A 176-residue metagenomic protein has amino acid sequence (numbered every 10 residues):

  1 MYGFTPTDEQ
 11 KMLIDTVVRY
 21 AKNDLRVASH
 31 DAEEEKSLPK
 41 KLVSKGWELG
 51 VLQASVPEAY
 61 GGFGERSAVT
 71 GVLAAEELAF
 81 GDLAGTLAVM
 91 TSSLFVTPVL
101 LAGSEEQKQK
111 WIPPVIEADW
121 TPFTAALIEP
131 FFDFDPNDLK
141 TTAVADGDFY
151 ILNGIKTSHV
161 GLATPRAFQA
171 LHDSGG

Functional and structural regions predicted by a protein language model:
M1-L87, K110, P114, A145-D146: Amphipathic, small/basic residue-rich leader segments at the start of a protein or domain
A59, L127-F132, T157-S158: Short, solvent-exposed loop/turn elements at beta->coil junctions and helix N-caps that rim active or binding pockets
E65-R66, D135-N137, L162-R166: Short glycine/proline-enriched turns and hinge-like loops at secondary-structure junctions
L83-E106, D133: N-terminal glycine-rich flavin-associated loop
G103-V115, W120-P122: A generic, well-ordered mixed alpha/beta core segment in the N-terminal half of proteins
A118-L127, A170: A short, Trp-centered hydrophobic/proline-enriched beta-strand micro-motif
D135-N153: Cytochrome P450 C-terminal beta-domain/meander region
D148-F149, N153-G176: A short core secondary-structure module
